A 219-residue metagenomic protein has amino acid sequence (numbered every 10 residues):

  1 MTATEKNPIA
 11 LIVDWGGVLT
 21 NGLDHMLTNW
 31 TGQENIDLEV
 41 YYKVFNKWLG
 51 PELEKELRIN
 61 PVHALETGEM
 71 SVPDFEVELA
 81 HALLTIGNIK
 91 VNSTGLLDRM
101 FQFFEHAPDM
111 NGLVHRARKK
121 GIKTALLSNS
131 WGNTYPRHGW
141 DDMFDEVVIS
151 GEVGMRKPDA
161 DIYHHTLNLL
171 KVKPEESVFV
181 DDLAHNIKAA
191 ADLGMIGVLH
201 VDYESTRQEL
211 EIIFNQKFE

Functional and structural regions predicted by a protein language model:
M1-V13, L127, W131-E219: Asp-based, Mg2+/Mn2+-dependent phosphohydrolase catalytic module
T2-L53, D192-L193: Active-site neighborhood of HAD-like aspartate-dependent phosphohydrolases
H25-N29, N60, D74, E78 (+7 more regions): Alpha-helical elements of Rossmann-like donor-binding domains used by nucleotide-donor carbohydrate transfer enzymes
T28-G32, V44-G50, P61-A64, L96-P108: Helical cap/lid subdomains and adjacent loops of hydrolase enzymes that gate the active-site channel and determine
E34-E54, L84-D98, N215-E219: Short, surface-exposed acidic
L53-T94: A metal-dependent, Asp-based hydrolase signature
P73, I86-T124, A160: Short, acidic loop-to-helix structural element flanking the phosphoryl-transfer center in phosphate-processing enzymes
